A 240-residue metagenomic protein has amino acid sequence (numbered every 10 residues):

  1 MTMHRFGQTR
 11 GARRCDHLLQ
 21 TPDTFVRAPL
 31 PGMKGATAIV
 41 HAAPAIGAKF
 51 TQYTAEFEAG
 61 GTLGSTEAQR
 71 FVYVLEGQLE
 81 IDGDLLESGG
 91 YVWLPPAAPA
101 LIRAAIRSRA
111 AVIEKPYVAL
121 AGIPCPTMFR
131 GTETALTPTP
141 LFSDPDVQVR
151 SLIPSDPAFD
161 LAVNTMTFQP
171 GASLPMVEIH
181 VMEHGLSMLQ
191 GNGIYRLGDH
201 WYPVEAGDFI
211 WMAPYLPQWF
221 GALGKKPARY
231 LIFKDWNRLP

Functional and structural regions predicted by a protein language model:
M1-K49, R107-D160: A short, N-terminal "cap"/entry segment at the start of jelly-roll beta-barrel domains of the cupin/DSBH fold
G35-V40, K49-E67, S151-L152, N164-H180 (+1 more regions): Conserved short histidine dyad/triad with adjacent acidic residue
Y53-A55, V163-M166, M176-V177, H184 (+3 more regions): A structural feature that tracks compact, well-ordered secondary-structure segments with a strong bias toward
E67-D82, V181-G198: Glycine- and acidic-residue-biased ligand/ion/polar-headgroup-sensing regions
Q78, P99, R109, G185 (+4 more regions): Structural motif
D82-P99, G198-P214: Short acidic-glycine-tyrosine-enriched beta hairpin
I102-I106, F220-L223: Asparagine-centered strand-capping/turn motif at beta-strand->loop junctions
I106-G122, D160, T165, W211 (+1 more regions): A short hydrophobic beta-strand segment most commonly corresponding to one strand of the jelly-roll/cupin
